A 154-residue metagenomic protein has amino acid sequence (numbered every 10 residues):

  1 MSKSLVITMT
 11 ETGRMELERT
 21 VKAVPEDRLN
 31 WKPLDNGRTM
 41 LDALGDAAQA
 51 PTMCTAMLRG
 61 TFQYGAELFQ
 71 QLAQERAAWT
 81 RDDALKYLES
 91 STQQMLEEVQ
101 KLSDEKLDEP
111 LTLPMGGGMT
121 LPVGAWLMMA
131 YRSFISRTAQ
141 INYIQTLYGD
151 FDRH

Functional and structural regions predicted by a protein language model:
M1-I7: Basic/polar N-terminal segments that are highly enriched at the extreme N-terminus, encompassing both cleavable
I7-E11, M15-E18, E26-L72, L113-H154: Short, contiguous alpha-helical
T10, R14-L17, V21, L88 (+1 more regions): Hydrophobic alpha-helical core bundles mediating ligand binding, dimerization, or RNAP-core interactions
V21-E26, S103: Short secondary-structure junctions
R76-L111, L121-R137: Acidic/histidine-rich alpha-helical segments that form the ligand environment of transition-metal centers
